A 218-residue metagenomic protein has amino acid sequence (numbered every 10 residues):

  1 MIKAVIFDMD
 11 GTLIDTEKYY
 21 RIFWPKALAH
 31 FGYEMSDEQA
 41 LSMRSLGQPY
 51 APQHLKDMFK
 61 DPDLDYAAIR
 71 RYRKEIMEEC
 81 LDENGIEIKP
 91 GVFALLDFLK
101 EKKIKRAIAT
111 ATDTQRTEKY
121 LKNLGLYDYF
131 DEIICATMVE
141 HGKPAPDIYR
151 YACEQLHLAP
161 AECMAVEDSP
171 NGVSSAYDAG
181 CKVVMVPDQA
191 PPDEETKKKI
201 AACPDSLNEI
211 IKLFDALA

Functional and structural regions predicted by a protein language model:
M1-K3, D97-K100, D113-A218: Asp-based, Mg2+/Mn2+-dependent phosphohydrolase catalytic module
I2-F93, D97-K102: N-terminal helical cap/lid subdomain that shapes the substrate entry/recognition surface in HAD-like hydrolases
L13, I88, R106-A109, H141 (+1 more regions): Conserved SAM-binding loop
D15-T16, M43-R44, I108-A109, E167 (+1 more regions): Small/polar loops that bind or transfer phosphate-bearing groups
Y19, L46-G47, E87-G91, T112 (+3 more regions): Short beta->alpha linker loops
E34, K105, K182: Residue-level detector of anion-binding/catalytic polar loops
